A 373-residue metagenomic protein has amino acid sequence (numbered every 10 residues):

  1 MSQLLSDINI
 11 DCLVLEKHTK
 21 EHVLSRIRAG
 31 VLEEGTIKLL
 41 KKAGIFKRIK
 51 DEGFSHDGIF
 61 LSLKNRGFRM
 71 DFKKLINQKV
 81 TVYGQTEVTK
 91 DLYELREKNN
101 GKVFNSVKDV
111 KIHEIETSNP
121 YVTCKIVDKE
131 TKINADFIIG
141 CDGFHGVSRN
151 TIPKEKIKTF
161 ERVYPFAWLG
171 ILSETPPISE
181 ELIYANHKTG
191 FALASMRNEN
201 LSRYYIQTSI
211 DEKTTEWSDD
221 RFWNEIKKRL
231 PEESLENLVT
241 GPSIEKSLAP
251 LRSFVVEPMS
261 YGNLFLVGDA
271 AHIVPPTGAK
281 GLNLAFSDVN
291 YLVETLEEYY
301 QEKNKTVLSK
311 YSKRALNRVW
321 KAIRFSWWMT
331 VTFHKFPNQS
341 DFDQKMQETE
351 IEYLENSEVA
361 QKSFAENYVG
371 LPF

Functional and structural regions predicted by a protein language model:
M1-D7, L92, S247-W328: Conserved mid-domain beta->alpha element of the FAD-binding
Q3-R28: Glycine-rich FAD pyrophosphate-binding loop
V14-L15, G140, A185, V267: Generic enzyme active-site microenvironment
H22, D142-G143, V274: Glycine-rich, N-terminal phosphate-binding loop of Rossmann-like dinucleotide-binding domains
L24-A29, E33-N99, H113-E116, I323-S326: Active-site-adjacent segment of FAD-dependent monooxygenases/related oxidoreductases
K50-G58, S106, L230-E245, K303-K310 (+1 more regions): Acidic/histidine metal-binding catalytic segments
E94, G101, K108-V110, E116-S247 (+1 more regions): Conserved FAD-binding catalytic core of PHBH/FMO-like flavoproteins
A279, E294-F373: C-terminal helical "tail/cap" subdomain of flavin- and related membrane-associated enzymes
